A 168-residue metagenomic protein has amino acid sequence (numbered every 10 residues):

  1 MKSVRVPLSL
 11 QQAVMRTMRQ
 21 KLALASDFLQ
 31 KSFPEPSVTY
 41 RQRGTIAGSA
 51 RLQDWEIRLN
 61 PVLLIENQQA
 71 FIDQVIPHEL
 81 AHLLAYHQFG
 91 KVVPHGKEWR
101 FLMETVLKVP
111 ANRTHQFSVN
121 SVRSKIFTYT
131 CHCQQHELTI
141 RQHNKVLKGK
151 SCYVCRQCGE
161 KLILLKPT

Functional and structural regions predicted by a protein language model:
M1-Q74, L83-T168: Active-site-proximal or metal-binding-adjacent scaffold patches in catalytic folds
E79: Walker B catalytic acidic pair
